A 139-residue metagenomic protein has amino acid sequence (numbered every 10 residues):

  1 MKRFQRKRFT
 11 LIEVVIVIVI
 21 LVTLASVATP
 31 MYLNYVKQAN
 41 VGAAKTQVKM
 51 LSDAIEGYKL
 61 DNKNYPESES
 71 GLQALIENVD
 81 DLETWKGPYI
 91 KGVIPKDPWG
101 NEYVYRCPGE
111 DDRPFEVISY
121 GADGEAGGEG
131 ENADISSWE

Functional and structural regions predicted by a protein language model:
M1-K2: N-terminal hydrophobic targeting signals that begin at the initiator methionine
Q5-Y32: N-terminal single-pass transmembrane signal-anchor helix
A25, D53-A54: Alpha-helical segments that scaffold the active site and NAD(P)H-binding pocket of short-chain dehydrogenase/reductase
S26-T29, Q38, L60: Short, conserved catalytic or interaction motifs in soluble domains
M31-M50: Aliphatic-rich helix starts adjacent to a transmembrane/signal segment
Y35, N64-Y65: Flexible, nucleotide-binding loop/lid elements of kinase catalytic cores
V41, K49, E56, N62 (+5 more regions): Short, surface-exposed interaction loops/tails
